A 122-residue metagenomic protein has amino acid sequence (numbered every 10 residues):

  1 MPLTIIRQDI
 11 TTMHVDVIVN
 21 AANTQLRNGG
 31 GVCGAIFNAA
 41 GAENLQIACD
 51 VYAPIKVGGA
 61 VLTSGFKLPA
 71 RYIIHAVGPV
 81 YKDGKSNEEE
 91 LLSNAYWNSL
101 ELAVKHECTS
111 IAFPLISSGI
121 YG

Functional and structural regions predicted by a protein language model:
M1-G122: Macrodomain-like recognition of ADP-ribose-binding/processing modules
